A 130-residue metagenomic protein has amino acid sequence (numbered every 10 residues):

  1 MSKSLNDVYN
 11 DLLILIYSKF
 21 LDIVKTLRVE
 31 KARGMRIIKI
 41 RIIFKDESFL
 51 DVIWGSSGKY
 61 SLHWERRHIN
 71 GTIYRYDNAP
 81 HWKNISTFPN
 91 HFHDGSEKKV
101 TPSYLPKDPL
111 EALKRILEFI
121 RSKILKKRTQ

Functional and structural regions predicted by a protein language model:
M1-F49, G55-S57: Negatively charged, low-complexity tracts enriched in Asp/Glu with abundant Ser/Thr
L27, R33, V52-W64, S86-T87 (+1 more regions): Short, surface-exposed, charge-dense and proline/glycine-enriched linear segments
E47, G95-E97: Detector for glycine-centered tight turns/loop "hinges" at secondary-structure junctions
F49-I53, G58-A79: Short, conserved beta-strand/beta-arch hydrophobic-aromatic motifs that form part of recognition grooves or interface
T72-H93: Amphipathic protein-protein interaction modules
E97-Q130: Well-ordered alpha/beta subsegment
